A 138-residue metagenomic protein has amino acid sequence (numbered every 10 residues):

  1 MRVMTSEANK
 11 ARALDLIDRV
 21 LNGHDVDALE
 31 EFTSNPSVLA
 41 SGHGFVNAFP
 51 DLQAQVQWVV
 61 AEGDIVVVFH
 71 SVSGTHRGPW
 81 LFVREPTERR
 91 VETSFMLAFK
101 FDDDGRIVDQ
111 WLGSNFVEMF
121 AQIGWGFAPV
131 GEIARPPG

Functional and structural regions predicted by a protein language model:
M1-G138: C-terminal and inter-domain tail/linker signature
